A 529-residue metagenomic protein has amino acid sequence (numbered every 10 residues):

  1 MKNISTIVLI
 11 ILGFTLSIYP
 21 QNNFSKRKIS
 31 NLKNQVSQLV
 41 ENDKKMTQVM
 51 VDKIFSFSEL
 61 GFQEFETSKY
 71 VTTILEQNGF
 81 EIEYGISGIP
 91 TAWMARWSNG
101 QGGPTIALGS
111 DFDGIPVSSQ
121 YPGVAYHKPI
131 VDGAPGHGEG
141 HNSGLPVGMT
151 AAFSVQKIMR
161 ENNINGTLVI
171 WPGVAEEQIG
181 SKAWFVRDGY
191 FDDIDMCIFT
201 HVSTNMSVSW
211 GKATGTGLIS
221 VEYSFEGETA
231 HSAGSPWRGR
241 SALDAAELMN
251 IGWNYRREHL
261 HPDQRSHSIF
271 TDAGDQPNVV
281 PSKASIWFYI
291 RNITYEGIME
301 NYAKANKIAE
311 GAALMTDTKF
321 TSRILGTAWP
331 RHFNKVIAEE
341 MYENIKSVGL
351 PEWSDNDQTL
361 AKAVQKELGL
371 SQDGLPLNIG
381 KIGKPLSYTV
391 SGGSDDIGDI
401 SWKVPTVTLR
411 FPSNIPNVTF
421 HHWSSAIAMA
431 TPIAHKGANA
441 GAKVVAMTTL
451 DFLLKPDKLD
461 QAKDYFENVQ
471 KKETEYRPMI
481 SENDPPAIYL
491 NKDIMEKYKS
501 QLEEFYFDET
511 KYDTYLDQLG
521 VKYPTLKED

Functional and structural regions predicted by a protein language model:
M1-S25: Bacterial Sec-dependent N-terminal signal peptides
N22-H137, P146-L168: Acidic/His- and Gly-rich active-site-bordering loop/insert found across diverse amide/peptide-bond hydrolases
V40-K44, V51, F55-S58, G79 (+7 more regions): Sec/Tat-exported extracytoplasmic proteins
I54, L75, A95, L108 (+9 more regions): Divalent metal-coordination and catalytic microenvironments
D113-H127, T214-S224, N414-H422: Acidic-glycine-rich active-site phosphate/pyrophosphate-binding loop
P122-G138, E226-A230, K381-I382, H422-T431: Glycine/charged-rich beta-loop-alpha catalytic/anionic-binding loops adjacent to active sites
H127-G136, N142-S143, M159-P281, R291 (+1 more regions): Histidine/acidic-residue-rich, glycine-tolerant segments that coordinate divalent metal ions
L243, E247-D529: Metal-dependent amide/peptide-bond hydrolase catalytic core, centered on the "pita-bread" metallohydrolase fold
